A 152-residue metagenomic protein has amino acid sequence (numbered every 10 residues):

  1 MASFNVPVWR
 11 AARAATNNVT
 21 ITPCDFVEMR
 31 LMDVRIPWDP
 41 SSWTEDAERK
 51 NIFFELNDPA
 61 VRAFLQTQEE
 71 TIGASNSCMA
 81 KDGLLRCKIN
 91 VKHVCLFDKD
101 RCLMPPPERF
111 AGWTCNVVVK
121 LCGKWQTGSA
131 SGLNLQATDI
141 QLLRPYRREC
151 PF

Functional and structural regions predicted by a protein language model:
M1-A2, R147-F152: Glycine- and charge-rich intrinsically disordered segments
M1-K88: OB-fold ssDNA-binding interfaces and closely related basic DNA-contact patches used across DNA replication/repair
W43, P106-A111, K124-T127: Beta-strand elements of modular eukaryotic interaction domains
A47-R49, G112-T114, A130-G132: A general secondary-structure signal for short beta-strands and their flanking turns/coil in non-transmembrane regions
Q66-E70, L96-R101, E108: Extended Gly/Ser/Thr-rich low-complexity repeat segments, especially those forming or decorating extracellular
R86-M104: A beta-strand/beta-hairpin structural motif
R101-V118: Short nucleic-acid-contacting surface segments enriched for D/E, G, S/T with interspersed K/R
N116, K120-E149: OB-fold single-stranded nucleic acid-binding module
